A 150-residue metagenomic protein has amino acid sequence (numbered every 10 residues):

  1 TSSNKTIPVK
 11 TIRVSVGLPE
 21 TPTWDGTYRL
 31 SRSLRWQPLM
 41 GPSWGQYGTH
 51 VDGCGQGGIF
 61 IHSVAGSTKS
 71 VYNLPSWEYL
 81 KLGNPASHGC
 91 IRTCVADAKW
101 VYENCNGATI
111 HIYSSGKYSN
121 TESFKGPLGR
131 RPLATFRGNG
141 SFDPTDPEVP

Functional and structural regions predicted by a protein language model:
T1-Y28: Glycine-rich catalytic cores of cysteine/serine-nucleophile enzymes that process amide/ester linkages in cell-envelope
T21-D25, R32-P150: Exported/periplasmic cell-wall-interacting domains
